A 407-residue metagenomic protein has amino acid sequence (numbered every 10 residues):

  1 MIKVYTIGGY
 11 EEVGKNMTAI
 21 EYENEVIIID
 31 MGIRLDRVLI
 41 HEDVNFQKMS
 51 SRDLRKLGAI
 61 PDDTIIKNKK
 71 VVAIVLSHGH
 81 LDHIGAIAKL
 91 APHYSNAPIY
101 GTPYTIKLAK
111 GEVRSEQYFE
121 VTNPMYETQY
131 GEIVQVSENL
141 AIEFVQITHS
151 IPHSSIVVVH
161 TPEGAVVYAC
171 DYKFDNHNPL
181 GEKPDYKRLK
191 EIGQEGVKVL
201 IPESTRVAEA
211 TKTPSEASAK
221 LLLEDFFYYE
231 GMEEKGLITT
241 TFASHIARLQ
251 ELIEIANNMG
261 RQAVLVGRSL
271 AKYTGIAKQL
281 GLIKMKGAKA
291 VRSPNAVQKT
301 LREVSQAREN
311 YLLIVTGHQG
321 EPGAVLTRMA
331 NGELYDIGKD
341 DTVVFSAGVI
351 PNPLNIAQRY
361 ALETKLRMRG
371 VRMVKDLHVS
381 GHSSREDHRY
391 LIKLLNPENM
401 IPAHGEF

Functional and structural regions predicted by a protein language model:
M1-A73, H80-R302, V325-D336, A357-Q358: His/Asp/Glu-rich metal-coordinating catalytic cores of metallo-dependent phosphodiesterases/hydrolases acting on
I7, E233, A247-G260, A277 (+2 more regions): C-terminal regulatory/interaction regions
